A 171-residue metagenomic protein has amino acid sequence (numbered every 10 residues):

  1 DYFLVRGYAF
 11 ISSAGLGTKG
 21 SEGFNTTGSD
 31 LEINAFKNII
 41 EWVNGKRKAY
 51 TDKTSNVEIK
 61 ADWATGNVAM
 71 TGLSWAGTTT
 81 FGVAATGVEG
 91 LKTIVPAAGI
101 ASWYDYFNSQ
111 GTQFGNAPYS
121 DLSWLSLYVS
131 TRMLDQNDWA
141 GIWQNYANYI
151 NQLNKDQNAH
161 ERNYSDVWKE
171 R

Functional and structural regions predicted by a protein language model:
D1, T18-I33: Accessory recognition modules or surfaces
D1, V5, I33, T51-K53 (+3 more regions): Accessory cap/linker subdomain of secreted extracellular hydrolases
F3-G20: Conserved alpha/beta-hydrolase
F10, I40, W168-R171: Structured alpha-helical segments in the cores of large, soluble enzyme domains
L16-K19, N56-I59, Q144: Alpha-helical context
T26-L31, N38-S74: Gly/Ser-rich "nucleophile elbow"/oxyanion-hole loop immediately N-terminal to the catalytic nucleophile in hydrolases
G77: Residues forming the Rossmann-fold NAD(P)(H) cofactor-binding site
